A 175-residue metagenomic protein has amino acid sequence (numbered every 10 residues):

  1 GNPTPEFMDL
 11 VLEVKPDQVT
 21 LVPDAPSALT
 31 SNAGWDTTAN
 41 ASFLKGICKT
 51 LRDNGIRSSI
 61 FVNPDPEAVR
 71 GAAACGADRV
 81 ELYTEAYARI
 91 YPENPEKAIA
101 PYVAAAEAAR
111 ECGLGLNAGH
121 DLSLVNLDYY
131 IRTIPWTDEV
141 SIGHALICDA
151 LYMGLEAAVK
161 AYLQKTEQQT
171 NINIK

Functional and structural regions predicted by a protein language model:
G1, T37-S59, P95-A118, L124 (+2 more regions): Alpha-helix-loop-beta-strand connector modules within alpha/beta enzyme cores
G1-N40: Glycine/small-residue-rich loop that forms an oxyanion/phosphate-binding "nest" at active or ligand-binding sites
G1-T4, D24-P26, F61-D65, Y83-Y87 (+3 more regions): Active-site beta-loop-alpha junctions enriched in small/polar residues
T4-E13, D65-C75, L116, L122-T137: Catalytic cores of alpha/beta
Q18-T20, G55-F61, D78-E81, G113-N117 (+1 more regions): Structural preference for beta-strand elements that scaffold enzyme active sites
L21-A28, R79-Y91, P135-L155: Glycine-rich phosphate-binding active-site loops on the catalytic face of alpha/beta enzymes
P26, R57-A109: Histidine/lysine/aspartate-rich catalytic loop segments that bind and position anionic ligands
A33, N94-P95, D149-N171: C-terminal helical cap(s) of enzyme catalytic domains, especially alpha/beta-barrels
